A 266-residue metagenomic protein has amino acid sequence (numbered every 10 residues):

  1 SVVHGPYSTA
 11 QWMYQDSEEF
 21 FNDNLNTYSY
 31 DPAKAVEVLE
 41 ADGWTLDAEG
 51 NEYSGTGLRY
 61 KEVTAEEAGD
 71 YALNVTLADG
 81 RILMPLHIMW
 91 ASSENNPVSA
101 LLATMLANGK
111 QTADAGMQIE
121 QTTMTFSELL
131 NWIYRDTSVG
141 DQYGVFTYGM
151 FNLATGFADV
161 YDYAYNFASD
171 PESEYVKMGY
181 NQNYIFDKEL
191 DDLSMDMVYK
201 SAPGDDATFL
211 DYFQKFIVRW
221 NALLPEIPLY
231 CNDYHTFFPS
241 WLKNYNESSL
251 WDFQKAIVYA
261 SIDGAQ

Functional and structural regions predicted by a protein language model:
S1-N108, F186-E189, K215, D263-A265: Append "and occasionally in soluble cytosolic enzymes with long acidic Gly/Pro-rich linkers
S1-V2, Q11, L39-A48, K110-A113 (+5 more regions): Sec/Tat-exported extracytoplasmic proteins
S1-V2, Q11-M13, S93-V98, F126-E128 (+2 more regions): Solvent-exposed loop/turn segments at secondary-structure junctions within structured extracellular/periplasmic domains
G5-P6, M89-A91, E120-T123, G149-L153 (+1 more regions): Structural recognition of the beta-strand scaffold that forms the well-ordered cores of secreted hydrolase catalytic
Y28, A35-E37, Q118-Y134, D141 (+2 more regions): Extracytoplasmic/peripheral linker and loop segments enriched in polar/acidic and small residues with frequent Thr/Pro
L83-H87, A113-I119, G144-F151, L223-E226: Loop/turn elements at helix/coil->beta-strand transitions in domains of secreted/extracellular proteins
T104-A115, S127-Y148: Short helices/loops that flank or line small-molecule/ion binding pockets
T236-Q266: Long beta-strand-rich cores associated with HINT superfamily self-processing modules
